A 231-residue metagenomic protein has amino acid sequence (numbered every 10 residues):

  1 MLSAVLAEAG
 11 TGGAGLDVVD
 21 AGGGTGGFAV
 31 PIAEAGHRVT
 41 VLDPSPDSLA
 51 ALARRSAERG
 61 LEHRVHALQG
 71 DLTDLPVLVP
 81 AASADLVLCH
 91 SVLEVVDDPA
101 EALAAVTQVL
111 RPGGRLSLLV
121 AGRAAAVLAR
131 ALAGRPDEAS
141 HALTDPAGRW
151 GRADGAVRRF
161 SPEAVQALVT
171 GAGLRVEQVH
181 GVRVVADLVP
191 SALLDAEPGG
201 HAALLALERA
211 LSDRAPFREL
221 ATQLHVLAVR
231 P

Functional and structural regions predicted by a protein language model:
M1-A14: Conserved alpha-helix/loop element of class I SAM-dependent methyltransferases that forms part of the SAM/SAH-binding
G15-G22: Conserved class I S-adenosyl-L-methionine
G27, P31-D74: Class I SAM-dependent methyltransferase SAM/SAH-binding core
L88: A conserved beta-strand element that flanks and buttresses the S-adenosyl-L-methionine
A100-R115: A short glycine-rich, Lys/Arg-flanked "PGG" loop and its adjoining helix->strand segment in the class I
R115-D145: Conserved class I S-adenosyl-L-methionine
A156-G173, V179: Short alpha-helix
Q178-P231: Conserved Class I S-adenosyl-L-methionine
